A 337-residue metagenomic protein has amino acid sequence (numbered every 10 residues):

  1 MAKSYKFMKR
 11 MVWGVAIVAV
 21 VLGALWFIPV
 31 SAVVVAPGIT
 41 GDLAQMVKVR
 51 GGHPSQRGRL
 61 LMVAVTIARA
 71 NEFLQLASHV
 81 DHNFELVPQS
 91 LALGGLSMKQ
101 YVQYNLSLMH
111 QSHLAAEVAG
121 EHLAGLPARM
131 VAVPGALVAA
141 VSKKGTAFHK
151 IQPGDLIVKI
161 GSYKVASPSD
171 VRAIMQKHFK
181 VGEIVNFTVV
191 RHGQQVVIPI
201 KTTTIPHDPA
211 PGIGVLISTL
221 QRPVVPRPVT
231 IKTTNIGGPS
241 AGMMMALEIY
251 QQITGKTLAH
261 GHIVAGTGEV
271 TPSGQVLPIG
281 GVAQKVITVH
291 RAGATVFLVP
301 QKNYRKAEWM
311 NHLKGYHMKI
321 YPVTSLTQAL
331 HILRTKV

Functional and structural regions predicted by a protein language model:
M1-M8: N-terminal Lys/Arg-rich, disordered targeting/topogenic segments
R10-P29: Hydrophobic membrane-insertion alpha-helices, especially the h-region of bacterial N-terminal signal peptides
I39-P54, L61-R69, V87-S142, P199 (+3 more regions): PDZ/PDZ-like peptide-tail recognition elements
E117-K159, Y163-A166, Q275-G280, Q301: PDZ/PDZ-like domain segments forming the peptide/carboxylate-binding groove, activating on the N-terminal beta-strands
E121, A147, G154-I157, F187 (+5 more regions): Terminal peptide-recognition signature
A173-I217, H312-Q328, I332-K336: PDZ-domain C-terminal substructure recognizer with occasional recognition of PDZ-binding tails
Q252, P272-F297, Q301-Y304: Glycine- and Gly-Pro-enriched alpha-helical subdomains that act as flexible, kink-prone "lid/hinge" or packing modules
L258-G280: Catalytic-site beta-strand/loop segments enriched in glycine and acidic/polar residues
